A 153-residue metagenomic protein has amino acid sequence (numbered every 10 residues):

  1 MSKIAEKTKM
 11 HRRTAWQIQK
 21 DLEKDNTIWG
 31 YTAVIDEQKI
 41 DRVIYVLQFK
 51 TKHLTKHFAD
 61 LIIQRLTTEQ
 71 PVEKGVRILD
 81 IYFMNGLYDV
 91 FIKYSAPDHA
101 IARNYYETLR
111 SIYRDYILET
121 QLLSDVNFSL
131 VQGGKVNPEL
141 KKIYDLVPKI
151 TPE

Functional and structural regions predicted by a protein language model:
M1-E153: A compositional/biophysical signature of low hydrophobicity enriched in polar/charged and small residues
